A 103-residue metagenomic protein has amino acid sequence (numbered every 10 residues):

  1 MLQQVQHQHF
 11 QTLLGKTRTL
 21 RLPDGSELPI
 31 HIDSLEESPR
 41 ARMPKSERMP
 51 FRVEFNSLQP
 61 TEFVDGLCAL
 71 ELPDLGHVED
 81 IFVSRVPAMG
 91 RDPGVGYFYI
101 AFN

Functional and structural regions predicted by a protein language model:
M1-N103: Surface-exposed, beta-sheet-biased, low-hydrophobicity segments with strongly acidic/polar composition
